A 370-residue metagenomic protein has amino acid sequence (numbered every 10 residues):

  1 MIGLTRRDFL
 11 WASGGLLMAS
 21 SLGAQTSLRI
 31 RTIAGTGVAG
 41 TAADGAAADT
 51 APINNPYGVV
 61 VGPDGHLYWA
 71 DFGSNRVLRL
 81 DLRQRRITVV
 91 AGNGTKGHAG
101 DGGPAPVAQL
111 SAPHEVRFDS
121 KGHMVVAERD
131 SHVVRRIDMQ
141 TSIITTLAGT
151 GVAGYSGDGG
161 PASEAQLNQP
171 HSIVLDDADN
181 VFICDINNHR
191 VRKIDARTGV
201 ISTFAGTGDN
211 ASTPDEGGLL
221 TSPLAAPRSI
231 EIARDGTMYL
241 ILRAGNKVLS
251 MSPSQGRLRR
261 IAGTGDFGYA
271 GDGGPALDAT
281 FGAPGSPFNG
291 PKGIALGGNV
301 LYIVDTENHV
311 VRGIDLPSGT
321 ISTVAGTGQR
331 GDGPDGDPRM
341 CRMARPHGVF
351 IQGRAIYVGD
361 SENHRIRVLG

Functional and structural regions predicted by a protein language model:
M1-L17: N-terminal secretory signal peptides and thylakoid transit peptides that target proteins across membranes
S27-N55, R85-A112, S142-Q169, T198-A226 (+2 more regions): Gly/Pro-rich loop segments of beta-rich domains
V61-D64, F118-K121, L175-A178, I232-D235 (+2 more regions): Residue-level detector of Asp-centered blade-edge/turn motifs that repeat once per structural unit in beta-propeller
H66-Y68, H123-V125, N180-F182, T237-L240 (+2 more regions): Conserved beta-propeller blade signature
F72, R129, I186, R243 (+2 more regions): Short loop/turn segments immediately following the C-termini of beta-strands
R76-L78, H132-R135, H189-R192, K247-L249 (+2 more regions): A short loop-to-beta-strand structural motif that recurs across blades of beta-propeller domains
H347-G370: Blade-level signature of beta-propeller repeat domains, shared across WD40, Kelch, NHL, RCC1 and BNR/Asp-box propellers
